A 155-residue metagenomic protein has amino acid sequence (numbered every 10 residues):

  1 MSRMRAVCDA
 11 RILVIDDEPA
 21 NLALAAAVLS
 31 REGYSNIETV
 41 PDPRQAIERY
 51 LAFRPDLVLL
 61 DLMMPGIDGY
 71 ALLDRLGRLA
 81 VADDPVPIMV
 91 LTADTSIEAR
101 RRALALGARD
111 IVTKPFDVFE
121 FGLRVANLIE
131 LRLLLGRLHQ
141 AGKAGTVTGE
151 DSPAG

Functional and structural regions predicted by a protein language model:
M1-L13, A26, I129-G155: Non-catalytic signal-transmission and effector/linker regions of two-component phosphorelay proteins
D16, D61, T92: Active-site residues of response regulator receiver
P19-E38: Two-component/phosphorelay signaling modules centered on CheY-like receiver
A20, P41-Q45, M63, D68-D74: Acidic catalytic/metal-coordinating carboxylates
A23-A27, A71, D84, T95-D110: Alpha4 helix (beta4-alpha4-beta5 surface) of REC/receiver domains from two-component response regulators
T39, P65-G66, Y70, T92 (+2 more regions): The feature encodes the CheY-like receiver
E48, Y70-D83: Short amphipathic alpha-helix used as the core "switch/output" element in two-component signaling
E98, F116-V125, I129, L133: C-terminal output helix
